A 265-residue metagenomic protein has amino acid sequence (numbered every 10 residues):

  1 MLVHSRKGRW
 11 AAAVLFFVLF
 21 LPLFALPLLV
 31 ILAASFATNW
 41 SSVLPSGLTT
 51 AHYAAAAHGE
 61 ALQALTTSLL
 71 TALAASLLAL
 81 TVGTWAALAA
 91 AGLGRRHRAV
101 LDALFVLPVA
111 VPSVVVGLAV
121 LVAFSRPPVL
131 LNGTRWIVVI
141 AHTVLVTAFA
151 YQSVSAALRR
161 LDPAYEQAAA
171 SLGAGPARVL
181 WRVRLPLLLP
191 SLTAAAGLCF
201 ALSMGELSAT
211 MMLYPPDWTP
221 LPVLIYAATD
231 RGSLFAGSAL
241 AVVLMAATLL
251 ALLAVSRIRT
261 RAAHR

Functional and structural regions predicted by a protein language model:
M1-V3, I258-R265: Short cytosolic juxtamembrane segments of multi-pass membrane proteins
G8-S41, A54-R159, V183, L187 (+5 more regions): Membrane-water interface segments at the C-terminal ends of transmembrane alpha-helices in multi-pass inner-membrane
F36, S46-T49, A157-Q167, P176-R178 (+3 more regions): Transmembrane helix boundary and interhelical loop/hinge segments in multi-pass membrane proteins
L44-A57, P216-D230: Short hydrophobic, aromatic-rich alpha-helical segments embedded in or entering the lipid bilayer of multi-pass
A168-A169, V179, V183, I225: Hydrophobic positions on the alpha-helical face of helix-turn-helix-like DNA-binding modules
L172-A174, P186: Glycine/proline-centered hinge or cleavage motifs at structural transition points of membrane proteins
